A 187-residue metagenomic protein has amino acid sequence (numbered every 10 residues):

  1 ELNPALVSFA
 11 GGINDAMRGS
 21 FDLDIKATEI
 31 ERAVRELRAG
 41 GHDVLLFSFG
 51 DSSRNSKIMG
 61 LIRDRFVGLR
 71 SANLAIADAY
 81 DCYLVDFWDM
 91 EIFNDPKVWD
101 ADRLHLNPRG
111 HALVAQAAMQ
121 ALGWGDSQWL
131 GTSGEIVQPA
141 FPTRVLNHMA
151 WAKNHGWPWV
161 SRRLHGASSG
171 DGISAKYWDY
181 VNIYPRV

Functional and structural regions predicted by a protein language model:
E1-A27, D51-S52, G156, V160: Oxyanion-hole/transition-state-stabilizing segment in secreted/luminal serine hydrolases and related acyltransferases
A10-N14, E36-V67, W88-N94: Active-site segments of SGNH/GDSL-like serine hydrolases that catalyze O-acetyl group transfer/hydrolysis on lipids
F21-D24, M59-R63, D100-A101: Short glycine-enriched, charge-decorated loop/helix-capping segments at active-site entrances that position
I25-A39, G68-A75: Alpha-helical scaffolding segments of alpha/beta enzyme cores, especially the outer helices of TIM-barrel or partial
R54-F87, P108, A112: Substrate-gating cap/lid alpha-helix
A79, D102-H105, R109-V187: Conserved catalytic region of serine esterases and O-acyltransferases that act on ester linkages in lipids
D95-K97, A115: Glycine-rich, Lys/Arg-enriched anion-binding loops that position phosphate/diphosphate groups for phosphoryl
